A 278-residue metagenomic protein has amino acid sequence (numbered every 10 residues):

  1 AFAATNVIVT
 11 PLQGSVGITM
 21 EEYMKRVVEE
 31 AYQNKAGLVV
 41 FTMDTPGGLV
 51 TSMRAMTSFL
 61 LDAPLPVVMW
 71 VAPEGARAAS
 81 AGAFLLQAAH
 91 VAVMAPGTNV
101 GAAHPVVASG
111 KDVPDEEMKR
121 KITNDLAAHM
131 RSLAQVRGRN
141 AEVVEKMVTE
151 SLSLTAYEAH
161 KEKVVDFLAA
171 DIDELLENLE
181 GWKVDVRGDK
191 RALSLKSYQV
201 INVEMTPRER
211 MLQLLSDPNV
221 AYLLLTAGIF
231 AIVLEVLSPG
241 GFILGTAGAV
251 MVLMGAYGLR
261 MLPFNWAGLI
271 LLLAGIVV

Functional and structural regions predicted by a protein language model:
A1-F2, E235: Short hydrophobic alpha-helical membrane-anchoring segments
F2-L212: Soluble extramembrane regions of membrane proteins in the secretory/endomembrane system
E162, F167-V277: Non-cytosolic juxtamembrane linkers/loops that tether extracellular or periplasmic domains to nearby transmembrane
